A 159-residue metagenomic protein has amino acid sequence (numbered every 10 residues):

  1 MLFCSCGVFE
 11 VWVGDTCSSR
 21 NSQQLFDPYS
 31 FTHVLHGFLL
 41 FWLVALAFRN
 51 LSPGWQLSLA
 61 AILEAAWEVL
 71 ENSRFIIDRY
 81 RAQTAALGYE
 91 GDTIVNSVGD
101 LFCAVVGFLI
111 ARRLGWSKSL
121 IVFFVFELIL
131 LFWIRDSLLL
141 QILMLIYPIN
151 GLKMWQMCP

Functional and structural regions predicted by a protein language model:
M1-Y89, T93-I94, V98, V105-P159: Bulky hydrophobic segments
